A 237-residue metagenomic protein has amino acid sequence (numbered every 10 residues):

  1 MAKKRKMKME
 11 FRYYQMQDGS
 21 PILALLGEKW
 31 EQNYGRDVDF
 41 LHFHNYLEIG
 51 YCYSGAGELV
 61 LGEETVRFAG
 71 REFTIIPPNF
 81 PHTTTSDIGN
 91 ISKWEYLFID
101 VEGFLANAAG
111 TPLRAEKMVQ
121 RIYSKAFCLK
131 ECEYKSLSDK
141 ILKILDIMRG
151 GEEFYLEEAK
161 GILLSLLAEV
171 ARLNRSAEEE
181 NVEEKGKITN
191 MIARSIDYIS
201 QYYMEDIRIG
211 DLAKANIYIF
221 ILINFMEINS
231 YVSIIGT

Functional and structural regions predicted by a protein language model:
M1-F73, F80, I88, T111-E116 (+2 more regions): Generic protein-terminus/edge-of-domain signal
R71, L222-E227: Short hydrophobic/aromatic patch on the recognition helix
N79-F104, G110: Ligand-binding loop in jelly-roll beta-barrel domains
Y123-Y134, M148-N216, S233: Short, Lys/Arg-enriched, Trp-marked, Pro/Gly-tolerant hinge/linker segments that flank
K135-K140: Short, well-ordered alpha-helical segments that carry or flank key catalytic/ligand-binding motifs at enzyme/regulatory
I219: Helix-turn-helix DNA-binding motif, specifically the short coil turn and the N-cap/start of the second
M226-T237: A secondary-structure capping/hinge motif
